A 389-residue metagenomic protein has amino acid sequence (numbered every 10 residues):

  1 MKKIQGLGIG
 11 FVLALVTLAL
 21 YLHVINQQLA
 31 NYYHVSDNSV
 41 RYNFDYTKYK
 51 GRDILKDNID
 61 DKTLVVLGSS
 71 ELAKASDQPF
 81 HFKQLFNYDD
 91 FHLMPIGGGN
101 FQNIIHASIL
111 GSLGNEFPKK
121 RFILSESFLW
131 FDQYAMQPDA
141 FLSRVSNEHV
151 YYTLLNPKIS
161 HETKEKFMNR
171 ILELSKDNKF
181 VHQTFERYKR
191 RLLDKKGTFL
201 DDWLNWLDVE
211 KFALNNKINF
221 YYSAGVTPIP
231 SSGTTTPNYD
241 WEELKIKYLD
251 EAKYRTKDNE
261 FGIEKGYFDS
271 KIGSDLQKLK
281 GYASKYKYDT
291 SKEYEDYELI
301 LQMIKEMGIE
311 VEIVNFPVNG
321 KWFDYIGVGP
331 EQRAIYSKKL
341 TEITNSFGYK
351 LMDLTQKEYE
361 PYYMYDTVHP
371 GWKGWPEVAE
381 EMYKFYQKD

Functional and structural regions predicted by a protein language model:
Q5-I25: Hydrophobic membrane-insertion alpha-helices, especially the h-region of bacterial N-terminal signal peptides
Q28-F91, S108-G111: Membrane/wall-proximal cationic-aromatic binding patches
H34-S36, V150-Y297: Secreted/periplasmic serine-hydrolase-like ester/acetyl group-modifying domain
G68-S69, L124-L129, G266-L276, V314-N319 (+1 more regions): Short loop/turn segments at strand-loop or loop-helix junctions that form parts of catalytic or ligand-binding pockets
E71-E162: Membrane-embedded segments
I96-G98, G329-D389: C-terminal regions of proteins
A135-A140, F323-Q332: Short, flexible/disordered intra-domain loops and linkers
M168-L172, V181-D194, L301-V328: Active-site segments of SGNH/GDSL-like serine hydrolases that catalyze O-acetyl group transfer/hydrolysis on lipids
